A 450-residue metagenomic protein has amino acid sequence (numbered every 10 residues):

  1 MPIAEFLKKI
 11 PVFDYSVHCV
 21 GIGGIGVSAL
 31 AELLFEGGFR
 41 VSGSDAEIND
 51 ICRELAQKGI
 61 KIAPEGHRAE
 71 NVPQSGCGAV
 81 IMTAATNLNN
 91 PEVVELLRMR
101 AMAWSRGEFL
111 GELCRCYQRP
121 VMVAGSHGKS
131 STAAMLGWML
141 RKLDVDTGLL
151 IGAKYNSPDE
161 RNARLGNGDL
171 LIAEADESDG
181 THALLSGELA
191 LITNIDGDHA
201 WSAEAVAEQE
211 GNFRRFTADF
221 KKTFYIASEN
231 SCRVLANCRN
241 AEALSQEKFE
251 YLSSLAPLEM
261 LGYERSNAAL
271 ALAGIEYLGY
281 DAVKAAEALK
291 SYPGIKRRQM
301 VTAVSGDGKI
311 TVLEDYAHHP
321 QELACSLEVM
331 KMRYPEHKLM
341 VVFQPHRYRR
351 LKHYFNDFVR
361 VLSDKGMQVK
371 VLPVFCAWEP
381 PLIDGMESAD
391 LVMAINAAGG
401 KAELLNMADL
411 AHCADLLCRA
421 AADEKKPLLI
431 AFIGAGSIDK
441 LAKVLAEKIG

Functional and structural regions predicted by a protein language model:
P2-H18, G26, L33, L189-L191 (+1 more regions): Nucleotide phosphate-binding/pyrophosphate-handling subdomain across enzymes that bind or process nucleotide phosphates
K8-F13, L33, A56, E70-P73 (+4 more regions): Phosphate-binding loop of NTP-binding sites
V17-I22, I433: Conserved N-terminal Rossmann-fold NAD(P)-binding element of oxidoreductases
A31, F35-E36, R141, S363 (+1 more regions): Gly/Ala-rich phosphate-binding loop of Rossmann-like dinucleotide-binding domains, activating on the conserved
R40-E54: NAD(P)-binding Rossmann-fold cofactor-contacting core
S42-G43, G148, K370: Conserved beta-strand positions in the Rossmann-like core of class I SAM-dependent methyltransferases
K58, C232, I275, K309-T311 (+1 more regions): C-terminal helical cap/extension that packs against the catalytic core of soluble nucleotide-cofactor enzymes
C413-K448: A glycine-rich beta-strand to alpha-helix segment that forms a phosphate/ribose-binding loop at ligand/cofactor sites
